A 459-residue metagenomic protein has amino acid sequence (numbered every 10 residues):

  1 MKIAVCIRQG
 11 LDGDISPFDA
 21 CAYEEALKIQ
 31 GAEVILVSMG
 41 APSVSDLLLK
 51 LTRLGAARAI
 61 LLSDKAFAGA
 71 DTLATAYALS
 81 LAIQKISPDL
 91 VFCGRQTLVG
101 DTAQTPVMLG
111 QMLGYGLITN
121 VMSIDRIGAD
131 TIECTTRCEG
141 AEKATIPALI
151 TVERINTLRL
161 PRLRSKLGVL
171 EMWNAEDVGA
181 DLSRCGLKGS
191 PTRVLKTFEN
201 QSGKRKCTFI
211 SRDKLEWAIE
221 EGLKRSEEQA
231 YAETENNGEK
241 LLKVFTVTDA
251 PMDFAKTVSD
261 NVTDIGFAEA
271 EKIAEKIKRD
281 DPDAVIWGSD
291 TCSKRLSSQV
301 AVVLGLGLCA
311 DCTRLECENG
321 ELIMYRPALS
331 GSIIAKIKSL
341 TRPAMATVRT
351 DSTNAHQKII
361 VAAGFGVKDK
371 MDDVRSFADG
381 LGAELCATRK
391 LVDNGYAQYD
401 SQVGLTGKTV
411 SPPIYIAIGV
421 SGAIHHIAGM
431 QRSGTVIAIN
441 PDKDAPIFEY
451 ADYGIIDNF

Functional and structural regions predicted by a protein language model:
M1-F459: N-terminal glycine-rich FAD/FM-binding segment characteristic of electron-transfer flavoproteins
